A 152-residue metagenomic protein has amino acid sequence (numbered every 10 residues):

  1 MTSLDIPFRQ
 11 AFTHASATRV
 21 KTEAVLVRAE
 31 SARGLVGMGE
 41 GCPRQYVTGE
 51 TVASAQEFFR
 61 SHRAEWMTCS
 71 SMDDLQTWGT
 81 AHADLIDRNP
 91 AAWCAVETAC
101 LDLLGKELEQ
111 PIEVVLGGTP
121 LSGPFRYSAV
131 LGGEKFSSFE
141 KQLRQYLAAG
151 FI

Functional and structural regions predicted by a protein language model:
M1-G37, C42-G49: Structured beta-strand/loop patches that form or line metal/cofactor-binding pockets in enzymes
M1-I6, W78-G79, P90-A95, G118-S122 (+1 more regions): Generic detector of short, locally flexible boundary/turn motifs and exposed helical patches
M1-S3, H14, V20, T80 (+2 more regions): N-terminal amphipathic alpha-helix/helix-capping segment at the start of soluble metabolic enzymes
A17-K21, Y46-T48, Q56-R60, Y146-G150: Short, low-complexity, polar/charged sequence segments that are solvent-exposed and flexible
V25, A92, L108, G123-A129: Generic beta-strand structural signal
E30-E107: Metal- or metallocofactor-binding catalytic centers and their adjacent structured scaffolds across diverse enzyme
V114-I152: Metal-dependent enolase-superfamily TIM-barrel catalytic cores that perform enediolate-based chemistry
